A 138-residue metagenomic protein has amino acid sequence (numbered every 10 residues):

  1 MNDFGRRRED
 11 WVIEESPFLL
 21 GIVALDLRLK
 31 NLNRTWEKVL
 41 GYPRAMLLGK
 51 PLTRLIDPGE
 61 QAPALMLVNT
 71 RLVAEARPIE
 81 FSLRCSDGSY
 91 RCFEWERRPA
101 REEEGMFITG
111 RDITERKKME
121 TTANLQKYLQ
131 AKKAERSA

Functional and structural regions predicted by a protein language model:
M1-D10, R111-K133: PAS-associated C-terminal cap
D3-L25, L29-N31, E135: Sensory modules in modular signal-transduction proteins
D26, G59, R101, I113-K117: PAS/PAC or PAS-like capping segment
D26-R28, K38, G105: PAS/PAS-like sensory domains across diverse signaling proteins
W36-L47, P58: PAS/PAS-like sensory domain cap-loop motif
D57-N69: PAS/Per-ARNT-Sim sensory domains
T70-L72, E80-G88: PAS-family sensory domains
W95-I108: Short loop/turn elements at sensory-signaling interfaces that couple input to output
